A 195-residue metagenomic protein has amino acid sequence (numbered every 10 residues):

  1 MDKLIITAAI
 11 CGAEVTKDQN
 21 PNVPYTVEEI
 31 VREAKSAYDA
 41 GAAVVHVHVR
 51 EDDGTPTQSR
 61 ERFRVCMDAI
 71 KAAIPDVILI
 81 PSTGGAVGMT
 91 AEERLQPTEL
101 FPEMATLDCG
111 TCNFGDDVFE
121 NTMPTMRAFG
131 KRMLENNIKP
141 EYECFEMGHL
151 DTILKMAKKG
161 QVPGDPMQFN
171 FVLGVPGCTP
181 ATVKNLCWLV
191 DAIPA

Functional and structural regions predicted by a protein language model:
M1-N22, T106-N113: N-terminal small/glycine-rich loop or linker at the start of catalytic domains across soluble metabolic enzymes
D2, A8, T55-P81, A128-E135 (+1 more regions): Alpha-helix-loop-beta-strand connector modules within alpha/beta enzyme cores
K3-T7, V44-H46, D76-I80, E103-T106 (+2 more regions): Structural preference for beta-strand elements that scaffold enzyme active sites
I10-E14, V49-D53, T83-V87, C109-N113 (+2 more regions): Active-site-proximal loop/turn and secondary-structure-junction residues that shape catalytic pockets, frequently
D18, A43-C66, F114, F171-L173: Glycine-rich, proline-tolerant flexible connector loops at the mouths of alpha/beta enzymes
V27, T57-N121: Active-site beta->alpha loop and helix N-cap motifs at the rims of alpha/beta catalytic domains
I30, A37, H48, A105 (+1 more regions): Conserved, mostly hydrophobic/aromatic
M104-A195: Catalytic alpha/beta core domains of metabolic enzymes, predominantly
